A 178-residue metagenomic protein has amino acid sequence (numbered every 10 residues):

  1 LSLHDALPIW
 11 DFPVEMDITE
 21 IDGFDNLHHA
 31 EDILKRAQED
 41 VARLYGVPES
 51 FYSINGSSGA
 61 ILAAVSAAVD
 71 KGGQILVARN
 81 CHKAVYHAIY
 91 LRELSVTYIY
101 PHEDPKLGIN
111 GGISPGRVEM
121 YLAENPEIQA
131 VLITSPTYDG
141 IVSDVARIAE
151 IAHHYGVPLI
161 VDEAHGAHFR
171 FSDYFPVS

Functional and structural regions predicted by a protein language model:
L1, V14-E15, V69: Phosphate-/polyanion-interacting regions in eukaryotic proteins
S2-L7: Short, small-residue-biased leader/transition segments that mark boundaries at the very start of proteins
D11-S57, N80: Conserved N-terminal alpha-helix of the aminotransferase class I/II PLP-enzyme fold
V47, A60-S178: Conserved PLP-enzyme active-site core in the AAT-like
